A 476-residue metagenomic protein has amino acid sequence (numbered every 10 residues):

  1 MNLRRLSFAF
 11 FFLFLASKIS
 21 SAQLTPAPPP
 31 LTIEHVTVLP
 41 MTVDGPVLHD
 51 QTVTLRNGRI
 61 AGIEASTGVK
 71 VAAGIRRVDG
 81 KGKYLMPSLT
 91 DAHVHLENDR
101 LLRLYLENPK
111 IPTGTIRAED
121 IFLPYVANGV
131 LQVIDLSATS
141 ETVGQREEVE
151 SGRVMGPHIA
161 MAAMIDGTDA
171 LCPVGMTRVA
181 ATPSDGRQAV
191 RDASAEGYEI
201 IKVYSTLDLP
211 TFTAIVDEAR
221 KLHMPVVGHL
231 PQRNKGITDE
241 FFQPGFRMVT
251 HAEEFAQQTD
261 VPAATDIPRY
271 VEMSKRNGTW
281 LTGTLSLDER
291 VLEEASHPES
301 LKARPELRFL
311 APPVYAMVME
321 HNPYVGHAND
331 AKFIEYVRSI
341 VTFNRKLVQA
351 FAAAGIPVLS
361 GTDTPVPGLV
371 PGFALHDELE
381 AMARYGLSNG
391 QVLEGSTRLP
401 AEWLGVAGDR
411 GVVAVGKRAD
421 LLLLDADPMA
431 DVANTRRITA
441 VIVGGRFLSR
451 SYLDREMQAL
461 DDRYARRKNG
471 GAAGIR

Functional and structural regions predicted by a protein language model:
S7-K18: Bacterial N-terminal signal peptides
L24, V38, V43-M86: Histidine-rich, glycine-flanked metal-binding segment
H35, K83, H93-E97, R103 (+3 more regions): Histidine-centered divalent metal-coordination motifs
V38-T52, A65-G68, T342, V370 (+2 more regions): Acidic, glycine-enriched loop/beta-strand segments at the rims of small-molecule binding/catalytic pockets
K83-V149, L171-P173, R178, G236-P244: Metal-associated gating/positioning segment near the N- to mid-region
A118-E141, G156-M164, S194-T206, V216 (+4 more regions): Divalent metal-dependent hydrolysis catalytic cores, especially in the metallo-beta-lactamase
A170-D217, F241, R247-T265: Active-site gating/metal-coordination segments in enzymes
A189-L207, F255-Y385, S451, L460-D461 (+1 more regions): Active-site neighborhoods of metal-dependent hydrolases
